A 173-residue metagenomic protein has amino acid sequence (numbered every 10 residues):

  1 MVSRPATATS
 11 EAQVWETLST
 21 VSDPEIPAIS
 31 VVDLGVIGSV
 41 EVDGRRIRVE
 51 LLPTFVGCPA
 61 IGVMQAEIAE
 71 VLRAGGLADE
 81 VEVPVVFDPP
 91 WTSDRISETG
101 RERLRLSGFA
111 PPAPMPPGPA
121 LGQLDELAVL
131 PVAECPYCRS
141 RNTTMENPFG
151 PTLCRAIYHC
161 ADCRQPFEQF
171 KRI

Functional and structural regions predicted by a protein language model:
M1-I173: Domain-level signature for proteins that mediate thiol-based redox and metal-cofactor handling
